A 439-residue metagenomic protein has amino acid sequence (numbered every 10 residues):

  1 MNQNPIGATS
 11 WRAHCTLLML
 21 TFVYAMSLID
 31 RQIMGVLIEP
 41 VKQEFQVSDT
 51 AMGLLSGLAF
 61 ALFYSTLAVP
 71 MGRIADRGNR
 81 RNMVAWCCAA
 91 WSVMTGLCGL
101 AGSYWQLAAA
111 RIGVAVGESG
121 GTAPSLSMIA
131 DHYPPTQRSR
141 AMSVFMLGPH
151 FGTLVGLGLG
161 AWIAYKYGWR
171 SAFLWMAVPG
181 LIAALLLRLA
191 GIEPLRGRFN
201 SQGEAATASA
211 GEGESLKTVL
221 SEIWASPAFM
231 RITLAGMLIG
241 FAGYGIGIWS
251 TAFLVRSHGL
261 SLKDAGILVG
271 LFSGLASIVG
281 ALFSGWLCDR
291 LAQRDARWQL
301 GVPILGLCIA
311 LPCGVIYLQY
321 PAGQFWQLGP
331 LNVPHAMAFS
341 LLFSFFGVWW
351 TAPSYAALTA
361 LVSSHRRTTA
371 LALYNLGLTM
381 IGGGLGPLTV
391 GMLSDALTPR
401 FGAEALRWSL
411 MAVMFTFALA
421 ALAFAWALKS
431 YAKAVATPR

Functional and structural regions predicted by a protein language model:
Q3-T9, R196-T233, S257: Juxtamembrane intracellular "pre-TM" segments in multi-pass secondary transporters
M34-G35, S226-S277, A281-L282, G347-T351 (+2 more regions): Extracytoplasmic gate region of multi-pass secondary transporters
L37-T66: Extracellular/periplasmic helix-loop-helix junction of adjacent transmembrane segments in MFS-like secondary
Q46, N79, L100-Q106, P134 (+1 more regions): Helix-breaking motifs and short loop linkers at transmembrane-helix boundaries and internal kinks in secondary membrane
T66-G102: Conserved MFS/SLC helix-loop-helix module at the cytosolic interface between two early adjacent transmembrane helices
N82-G96, Q299-G314: Structural signature of the two symmetry-related core transmembrane helices
A110-F151: Cytoplasmic helix-loop-helix junction between adjacent transmembrane helices in 12-TM secondary transporters
F145, P149-L195: Helix-loop-helix hairpin linking two adjacent transmembrane segments in secondary transporters
